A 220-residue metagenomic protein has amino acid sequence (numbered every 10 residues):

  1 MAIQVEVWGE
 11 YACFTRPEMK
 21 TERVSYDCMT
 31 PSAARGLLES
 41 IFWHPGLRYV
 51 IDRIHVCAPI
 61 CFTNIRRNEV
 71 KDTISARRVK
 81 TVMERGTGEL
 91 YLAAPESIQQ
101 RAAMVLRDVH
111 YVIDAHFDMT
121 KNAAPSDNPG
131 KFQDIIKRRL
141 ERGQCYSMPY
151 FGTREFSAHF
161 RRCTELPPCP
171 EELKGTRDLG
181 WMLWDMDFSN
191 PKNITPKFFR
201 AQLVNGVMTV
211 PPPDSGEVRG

Functional and structural regions predicted by a protein language model:
M1-T21, A201-Q202, G206-P211: N-terminal, Lys/Arg- and Ser/Thr-rich interaction peptides
A2, I51, D108-V112: Broad gene-expression machinery/nucleic-acid interaction feature
V7-Y11, A58, I113-K121: Beta-strand elements of well-folded, non-transmembrane domains
G9-Y11, H55-V56, V70-T73: A short glycine/small-residue-enriched secondary-structure motif
C13-T15, F62, K121-A123: Residue-level signal for secondary-structure boundary sites
M19, V24-E69: Glycine/small-residue-rich interface belts in oligomeric ring/scaffold proteins and their assembly partners
E69-K71, V79-G220: Internal, well-folded beta-alpha domain core
